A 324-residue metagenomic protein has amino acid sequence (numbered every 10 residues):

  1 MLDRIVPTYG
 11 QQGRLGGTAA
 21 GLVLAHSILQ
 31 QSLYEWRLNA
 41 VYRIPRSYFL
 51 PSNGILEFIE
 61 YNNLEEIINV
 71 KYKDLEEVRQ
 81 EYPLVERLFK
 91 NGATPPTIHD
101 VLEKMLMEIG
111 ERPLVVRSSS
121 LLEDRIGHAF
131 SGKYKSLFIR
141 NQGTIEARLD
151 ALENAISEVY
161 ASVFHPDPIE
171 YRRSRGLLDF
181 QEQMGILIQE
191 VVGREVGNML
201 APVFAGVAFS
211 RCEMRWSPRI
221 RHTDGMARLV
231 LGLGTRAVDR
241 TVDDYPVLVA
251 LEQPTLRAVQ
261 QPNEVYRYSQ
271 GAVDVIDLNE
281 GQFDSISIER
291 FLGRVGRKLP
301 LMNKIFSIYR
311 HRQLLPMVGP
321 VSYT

Functional and structural regions predicted by a protein language model:
M1-V6, L22, Q189, V196-M199 (+2 more regions): Flexible inter-domain linker/hinge segments
L2-I68, L75-P96: A conserved helix-loop-beta module that forms one wall/lid of the active-site cleft in ATP-utilizing catalytic domains
L15-L22, N91-V115, V163-W216: Extended, Lys/Arg-enriched charged tracts that mediate electrostatic binding to polyanionic substrates
L24, L33-Y34, S52-G54, F58-E60 (+9 more regions): Short helix/loop capping segments that flank catalytic or ligand/cofactor-binding pockets
Y48, S120, E190-V192, L231-T235: Short, flexible loop/turn elements at secondary-structure junctions
G132, T324: Conserved small/polar residues in nucleotide/adenosyl-binding loops
I139, A147-V159, H165-P166: Polar, glycine-rich mid-to-C-terminal structural blocks that act as macromolecule-binding/assembly scaffolds
D224-Y323: Conserved catalytic alpha/beta cores of large enzymes that bind or transform nucleotide phosphates and polynucleotides
